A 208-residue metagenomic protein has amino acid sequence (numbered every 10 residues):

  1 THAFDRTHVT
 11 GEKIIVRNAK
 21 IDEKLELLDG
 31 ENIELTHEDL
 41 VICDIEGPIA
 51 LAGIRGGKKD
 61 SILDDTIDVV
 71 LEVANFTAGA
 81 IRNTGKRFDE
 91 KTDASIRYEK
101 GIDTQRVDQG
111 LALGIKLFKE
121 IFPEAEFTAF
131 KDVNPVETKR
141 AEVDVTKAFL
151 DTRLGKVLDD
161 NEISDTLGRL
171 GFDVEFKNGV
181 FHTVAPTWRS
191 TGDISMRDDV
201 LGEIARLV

Functional and structural regions predicted by a protein language model:
T1-V208: RNA/tRNA-interacting regions in translation and RNA-turnover enzymes
